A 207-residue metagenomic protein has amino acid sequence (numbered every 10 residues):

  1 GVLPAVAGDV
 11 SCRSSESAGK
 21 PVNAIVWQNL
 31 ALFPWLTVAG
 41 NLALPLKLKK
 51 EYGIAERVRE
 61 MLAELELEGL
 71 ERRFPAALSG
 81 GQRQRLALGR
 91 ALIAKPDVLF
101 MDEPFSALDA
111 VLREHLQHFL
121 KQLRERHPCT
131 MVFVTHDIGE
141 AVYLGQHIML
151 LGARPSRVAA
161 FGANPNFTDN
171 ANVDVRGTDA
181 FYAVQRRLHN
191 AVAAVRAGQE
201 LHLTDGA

Functional and structural regions predicted by a protein language model:
A5-K20: Conserved ABC transporter NBD signature motif
V26, L88: Hydrophobic anchor residue at the start of the ABC signature
A39, E71-F74: Signature (C-motif/LSGGQ) region and adjacent switch/coupling loops of ABC-type ATPase nucleotide-binding domains
A39-K47, A55: Short helical segment in ABC ATPase nucleotide-binding domains corresponding to the A-loop/adjacent helical element
Y52-L70, Q122: Conserved ABC ATPase "signature" region
R73-A76, A94: Conserved signature/switch motifs of ABC ATPase nucleotide-binding domains
L99-D102: Catalytic Walker B motif of ABC-type/P-loop ATPase nucleotide-binding domains
R113-H127: Helical segment within the ABC ATPase nucleotide-binding domain
